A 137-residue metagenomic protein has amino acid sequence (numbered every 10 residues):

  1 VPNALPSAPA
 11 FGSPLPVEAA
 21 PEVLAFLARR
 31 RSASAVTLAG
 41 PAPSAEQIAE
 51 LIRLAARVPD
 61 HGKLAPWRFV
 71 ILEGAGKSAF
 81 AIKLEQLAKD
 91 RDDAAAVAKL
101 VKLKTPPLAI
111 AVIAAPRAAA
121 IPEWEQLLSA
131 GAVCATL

Functional and structural regions predicted by a protein language model:
V1-T105: N-terminal amphipathic, basic helical "cap/leader" segment at the start of enzyme domains
A55, I110, P116-L137: Small-aliphatic-rich amphipathic alpha-helix that forms the alpha element of a beta-alpha
T105-A111: A structural motif
